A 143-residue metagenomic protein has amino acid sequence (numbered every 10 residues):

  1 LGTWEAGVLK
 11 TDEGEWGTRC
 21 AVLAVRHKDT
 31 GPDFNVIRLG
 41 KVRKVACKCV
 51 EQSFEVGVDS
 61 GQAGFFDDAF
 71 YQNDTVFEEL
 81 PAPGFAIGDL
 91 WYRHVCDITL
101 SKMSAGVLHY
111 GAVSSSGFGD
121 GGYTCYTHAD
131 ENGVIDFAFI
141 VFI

Functional and structural regions predicted by a protein language model:
L1-I143: Intrinsically disordered, low-complexity acidic regions enriched in Pro/Ser/Thr
